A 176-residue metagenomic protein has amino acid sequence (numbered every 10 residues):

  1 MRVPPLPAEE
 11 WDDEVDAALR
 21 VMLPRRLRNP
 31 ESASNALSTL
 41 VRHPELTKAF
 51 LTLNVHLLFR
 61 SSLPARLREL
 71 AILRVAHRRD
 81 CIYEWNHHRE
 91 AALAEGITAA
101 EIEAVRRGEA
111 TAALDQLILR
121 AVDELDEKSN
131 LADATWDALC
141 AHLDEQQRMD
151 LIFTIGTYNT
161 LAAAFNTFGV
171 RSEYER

Functional and structural regions predicted by a protein language model:
M1-R176: Hydrophobic alpha-helical segments
